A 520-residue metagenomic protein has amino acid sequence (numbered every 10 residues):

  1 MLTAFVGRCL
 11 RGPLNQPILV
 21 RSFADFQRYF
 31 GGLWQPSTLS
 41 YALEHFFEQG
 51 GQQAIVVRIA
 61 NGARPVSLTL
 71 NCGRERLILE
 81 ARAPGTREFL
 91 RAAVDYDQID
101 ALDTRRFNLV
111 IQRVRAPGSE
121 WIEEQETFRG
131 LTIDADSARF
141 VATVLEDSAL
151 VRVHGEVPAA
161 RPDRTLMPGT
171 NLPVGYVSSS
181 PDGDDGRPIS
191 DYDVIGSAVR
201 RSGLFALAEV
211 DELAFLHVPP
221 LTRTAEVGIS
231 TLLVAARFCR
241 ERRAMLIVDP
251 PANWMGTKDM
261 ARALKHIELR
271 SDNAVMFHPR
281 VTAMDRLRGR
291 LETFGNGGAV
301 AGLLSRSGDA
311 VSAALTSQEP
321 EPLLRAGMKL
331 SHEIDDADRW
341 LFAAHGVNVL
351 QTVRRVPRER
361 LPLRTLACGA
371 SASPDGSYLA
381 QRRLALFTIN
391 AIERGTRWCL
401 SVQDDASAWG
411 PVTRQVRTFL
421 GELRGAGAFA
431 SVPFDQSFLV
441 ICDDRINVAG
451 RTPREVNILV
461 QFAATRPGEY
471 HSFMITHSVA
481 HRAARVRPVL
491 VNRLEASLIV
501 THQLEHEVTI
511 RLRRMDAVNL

Functional and structural regions predicted by a protein language model:
M1-G85, D100-R106, Q112-S119, M167 (+4 more regions): Structured, hydrophobic secondary-structure cores that serve as assembly/anchoring elements
A24, I122-Q125, A135, E146 (+6 more regions): Intrinsic disorder/low-complexity signal
R74-H154: Extended, Lys/Arg-rich, non-catalytic nucleic-acid recognition/anchoring regions of very large nucleic-acid-interacting
S137-A160, R485-Q503: Short, surface-exposed secondary-structure junctions/capping segments
D147-Y192: Mixed-charge (acidic/basic) macromolecular-recognition segments
